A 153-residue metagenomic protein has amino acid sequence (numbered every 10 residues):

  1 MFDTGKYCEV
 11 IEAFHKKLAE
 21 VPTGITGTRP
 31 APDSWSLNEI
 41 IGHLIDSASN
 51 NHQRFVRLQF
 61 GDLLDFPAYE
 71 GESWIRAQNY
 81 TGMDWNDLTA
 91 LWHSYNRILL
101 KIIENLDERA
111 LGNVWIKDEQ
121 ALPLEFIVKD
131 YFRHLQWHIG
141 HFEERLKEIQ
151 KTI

Functional and structural regions predicted by a protein language model:
M1-G24, D46-R57, R133-H134: Alpha-helical bundle segments that constitute or directly flank the non-heme di-iron/ferroxidase center
K6-V10, K17-A19, I75-G112: Acidic/histidine-rich alpha-helical segments that form the ligand environment of transition-metal centers
A13, I98-K101, W137, H141-E144: Residues on one face of amphipathic alpha-helical coiled coils
F14-K17, V21-G24, D62, L106-R109 (+1 more regions): A short secondary-structure junction motif
G24-R29, N86-L88: Short helix-to-loop capping/linker segments positioned immediately adjacent to catalytic or ligand/cofactor-binding
G27-G71, N113-I153: Short, contiguous alpha-helical
